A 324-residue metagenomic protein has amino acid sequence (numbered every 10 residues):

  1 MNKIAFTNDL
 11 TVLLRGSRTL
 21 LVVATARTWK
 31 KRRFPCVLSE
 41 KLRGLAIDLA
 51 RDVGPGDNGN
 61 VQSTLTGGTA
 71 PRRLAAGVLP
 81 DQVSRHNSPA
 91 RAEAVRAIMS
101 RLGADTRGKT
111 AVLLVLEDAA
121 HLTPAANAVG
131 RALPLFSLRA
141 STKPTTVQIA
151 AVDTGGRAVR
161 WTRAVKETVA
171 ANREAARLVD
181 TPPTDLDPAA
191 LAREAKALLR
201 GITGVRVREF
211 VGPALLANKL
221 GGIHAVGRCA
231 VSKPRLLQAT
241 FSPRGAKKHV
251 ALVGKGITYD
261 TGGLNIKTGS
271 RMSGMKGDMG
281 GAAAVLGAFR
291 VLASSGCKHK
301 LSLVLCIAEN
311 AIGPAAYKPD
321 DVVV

Functional and structural regions predicted by a protein language model:
M1-T258, I266, S270-R271, R290-H299: N-terminal hydrophobic/helix-forming segments and targeting peptides
G254, G281, L305-E309: Active-site proximal loops enriched in glycine and acidic residues that flank catalytic Cys/His/Asp and coordinate
Y259-K267, A311-A315: Short acidic/His/Gly/Ser-rich catalytic and metal-binding motifs that mark active-site loops of diverse hydrolases
G277-A284: Alpha-helical transmembrane segments that form the membrane-embedded catalytic/substrate-binding core of multi-pass
G287: Active-site signature of alpha/beta-hydrolase-fold catalytic machinery across serine- and Asp/Cys-nucleophile hydrolases
L292-I312, K318: Short helix-loop-beta-strand segments that form the rim/entrance of peptidase-like active sites
A316-V324: Metal-dependent peptidase/peptidase-like ectodomains
